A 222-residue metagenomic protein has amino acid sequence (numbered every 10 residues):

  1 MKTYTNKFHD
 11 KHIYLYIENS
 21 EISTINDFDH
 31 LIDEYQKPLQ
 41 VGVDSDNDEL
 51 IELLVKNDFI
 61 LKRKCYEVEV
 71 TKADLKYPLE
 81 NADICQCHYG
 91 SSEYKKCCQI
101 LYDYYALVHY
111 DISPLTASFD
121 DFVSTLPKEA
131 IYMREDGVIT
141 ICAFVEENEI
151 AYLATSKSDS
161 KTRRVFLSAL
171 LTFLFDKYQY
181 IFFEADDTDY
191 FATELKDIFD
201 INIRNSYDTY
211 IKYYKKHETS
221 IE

Functional and structural regions predicted by a protein language model:
M1-H12, Y110-S156: A conserved beta-strand-loop-helix scaffold within acyl/acetyltransferase catalytic domains
K11-I25, E149-R163: A short, internal acetyl-CoA/4′-phosphopantetheine-binding micro-motif in the GNAT/acyltransferase core
S20-D83, F166-T172, Y180-E218: Acyl-donor-binding surface of acyltransferase catalytic domains
I25, Y94-C98, T116, R164-S168: Short, well-ordered alpha-helical scaffold segments within catalytic/effector domains
D27, E49, K96, P114-D121: Exposed alpha-helical structural elements
P38, I150-Y152, Y178: A broad structural signal for short, well-ordered beta-strand segments within beta-sheet-rich domains
L79-I112, I221-E222: Short amphipathic alpha-helix that is part of the acyltransferase structural core
